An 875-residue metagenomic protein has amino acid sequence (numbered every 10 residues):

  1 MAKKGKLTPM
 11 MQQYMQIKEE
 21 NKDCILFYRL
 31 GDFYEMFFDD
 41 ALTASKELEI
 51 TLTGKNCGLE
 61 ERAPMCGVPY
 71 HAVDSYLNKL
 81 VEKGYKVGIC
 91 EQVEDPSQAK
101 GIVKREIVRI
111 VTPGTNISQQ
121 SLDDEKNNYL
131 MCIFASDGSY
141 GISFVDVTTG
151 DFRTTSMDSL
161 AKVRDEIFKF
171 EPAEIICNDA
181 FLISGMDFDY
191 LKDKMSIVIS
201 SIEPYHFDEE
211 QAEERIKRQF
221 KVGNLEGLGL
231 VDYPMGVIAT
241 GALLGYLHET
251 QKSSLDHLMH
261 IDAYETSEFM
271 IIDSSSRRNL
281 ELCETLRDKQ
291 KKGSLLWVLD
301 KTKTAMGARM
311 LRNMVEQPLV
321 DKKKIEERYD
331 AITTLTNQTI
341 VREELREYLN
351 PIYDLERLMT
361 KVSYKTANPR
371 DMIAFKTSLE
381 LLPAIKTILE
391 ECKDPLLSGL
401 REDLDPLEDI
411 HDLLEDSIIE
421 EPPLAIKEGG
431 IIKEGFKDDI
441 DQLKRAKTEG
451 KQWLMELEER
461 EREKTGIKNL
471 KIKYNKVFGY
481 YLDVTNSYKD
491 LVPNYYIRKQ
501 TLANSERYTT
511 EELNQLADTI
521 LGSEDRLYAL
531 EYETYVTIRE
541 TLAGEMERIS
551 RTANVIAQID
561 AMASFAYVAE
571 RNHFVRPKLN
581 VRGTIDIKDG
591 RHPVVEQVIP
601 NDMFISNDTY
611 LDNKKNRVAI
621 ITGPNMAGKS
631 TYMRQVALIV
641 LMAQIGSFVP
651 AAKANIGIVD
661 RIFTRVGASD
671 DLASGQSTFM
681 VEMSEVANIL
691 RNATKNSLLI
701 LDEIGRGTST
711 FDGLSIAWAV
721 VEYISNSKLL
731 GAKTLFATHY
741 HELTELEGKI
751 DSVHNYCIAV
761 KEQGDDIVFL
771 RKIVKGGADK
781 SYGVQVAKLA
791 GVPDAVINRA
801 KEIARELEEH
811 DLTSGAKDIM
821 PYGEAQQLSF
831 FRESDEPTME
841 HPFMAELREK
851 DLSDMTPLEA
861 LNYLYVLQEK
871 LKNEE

Functional and structural regions predicted by a protein language model:
A2-T334, N350, D354-S363, A367-E459 (+1 more regions): Charged catalytic and DNA/RNA-contacting regions of genome-maintenance and nucleic-acid-processing enzymes
F38-D39, Y233, K303-T304, M314 (+5 more regions): ATPase nucleotide-binding head domains, primarily ABC-like/P-loop NTPase cores
C90, P113-L122, S254, E390-L396 (+7 more regions): Active-site phosphate-binding and catalytic loops of NTP-dependent enzymes
I167, P172-A180, M186-D189, S201 (+3 more regions): Conserved catalytic alpha/beta cores of large enzymes that bind or transform nucleotide phosphates and polynucleotides
F207-R215, Q219-V222, I271-S274, L286 (+7 more regions): Amphipathic heptad-repeat alpha-helical coiled-coil/stalk segments that mediate oligomerization, filament/stalk
I325, I332, R342-Y348, F375 (+12 more regions): Amphipathic alpha-helical coiled-coil segments
Y364, N368, S378-L381, G399 (+3 more regions): Charged, surface-exposed helical/loop "interaction arms" that form contiguous linear patches used for dimerization
E840-E875: C-terminal tails and terminal domains of large nucleic-acid-associated and other macromolecular-machine proteins
